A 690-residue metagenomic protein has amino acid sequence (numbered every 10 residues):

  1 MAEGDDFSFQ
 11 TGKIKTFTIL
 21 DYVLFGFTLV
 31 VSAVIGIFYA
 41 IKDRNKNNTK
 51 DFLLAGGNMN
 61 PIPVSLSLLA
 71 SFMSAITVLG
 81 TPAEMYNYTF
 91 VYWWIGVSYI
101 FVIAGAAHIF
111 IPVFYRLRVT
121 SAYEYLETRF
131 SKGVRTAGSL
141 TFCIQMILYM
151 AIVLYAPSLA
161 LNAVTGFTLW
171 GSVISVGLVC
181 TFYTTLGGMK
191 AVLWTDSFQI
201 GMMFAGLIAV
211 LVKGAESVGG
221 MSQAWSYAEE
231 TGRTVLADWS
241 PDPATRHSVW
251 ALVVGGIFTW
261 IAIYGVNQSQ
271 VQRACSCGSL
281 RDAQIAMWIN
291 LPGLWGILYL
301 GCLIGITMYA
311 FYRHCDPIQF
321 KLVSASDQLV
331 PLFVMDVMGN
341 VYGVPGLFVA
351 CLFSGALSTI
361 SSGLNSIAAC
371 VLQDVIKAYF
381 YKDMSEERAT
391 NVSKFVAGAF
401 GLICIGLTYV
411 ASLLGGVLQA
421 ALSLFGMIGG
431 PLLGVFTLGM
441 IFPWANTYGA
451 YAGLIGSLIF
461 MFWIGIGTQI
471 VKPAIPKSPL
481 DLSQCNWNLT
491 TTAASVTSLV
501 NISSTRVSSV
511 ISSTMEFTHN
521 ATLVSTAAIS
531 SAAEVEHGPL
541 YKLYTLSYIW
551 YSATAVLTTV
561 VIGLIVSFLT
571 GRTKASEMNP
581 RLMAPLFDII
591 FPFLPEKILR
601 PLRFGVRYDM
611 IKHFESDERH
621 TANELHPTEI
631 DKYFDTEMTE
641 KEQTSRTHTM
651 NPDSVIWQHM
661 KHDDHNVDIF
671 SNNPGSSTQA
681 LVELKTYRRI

Functional and structural regions predicted by a protein language model:
M1-I690: Membrane-embedded helix-loop-helix hairpins and adjacent transmembrane boundary segments in multi-pass transporters
